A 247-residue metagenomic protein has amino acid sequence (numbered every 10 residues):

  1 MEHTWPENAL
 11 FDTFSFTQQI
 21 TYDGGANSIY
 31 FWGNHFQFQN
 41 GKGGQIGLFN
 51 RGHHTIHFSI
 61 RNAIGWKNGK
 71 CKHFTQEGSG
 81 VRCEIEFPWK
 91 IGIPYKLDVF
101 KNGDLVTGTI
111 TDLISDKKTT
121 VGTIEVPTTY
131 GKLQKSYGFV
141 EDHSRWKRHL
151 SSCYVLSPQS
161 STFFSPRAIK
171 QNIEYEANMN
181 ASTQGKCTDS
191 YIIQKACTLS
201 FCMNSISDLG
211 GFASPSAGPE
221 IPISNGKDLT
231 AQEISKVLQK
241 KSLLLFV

Functional and structural regions predicted by a protein language model:
M1-C71, E84, S216-G218, P222-Q239: Secretory/extracellular carbohydrate-interaction modules and structurally similar beta-sandwich "look-alikes"
I20-Y22, K101, D112, D142: Short beta-strand segments enriched in hydrophobic/aromatic residues within well-folded beta-rich domains
K72-K96: Short, aromatic/His-centered strand-loop micro-motif at the edge of beta-sheets
W89-T120: Carbohydrate-binding surfaces in secreted/extracellular proteins
T123-H149: Flexible glycan-contacting loops in extracellular carbohydrate-active proteins
R145-M179: Exposed low-complexity, polar/acidic, P/S/T/G-rich flexible segments that act as propeptides, protease-susceptible
S165-S242: Extended effector regions of multi-domain proteins
L244-F246: Low-complexity, glycine/proline/serine-rich flexible segments
